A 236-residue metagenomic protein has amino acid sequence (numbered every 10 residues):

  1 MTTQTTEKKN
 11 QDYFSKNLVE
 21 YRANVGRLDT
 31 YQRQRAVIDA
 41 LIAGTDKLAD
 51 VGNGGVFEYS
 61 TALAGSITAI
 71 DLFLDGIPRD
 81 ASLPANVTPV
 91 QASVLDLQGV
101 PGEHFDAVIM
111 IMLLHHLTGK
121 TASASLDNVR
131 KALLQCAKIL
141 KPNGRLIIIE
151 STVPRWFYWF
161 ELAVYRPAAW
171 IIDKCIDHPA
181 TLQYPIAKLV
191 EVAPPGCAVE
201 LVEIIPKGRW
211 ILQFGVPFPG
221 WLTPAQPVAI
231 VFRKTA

Functional and structural regions predicted by a protein language model:
M1-V19: N-terminal, positively charged/glycine-rich alpha-helical extensions of SAM-dependent methyltransferases
R27-T45: Conserved alpha-helix/loop element of class I SAM-dependent methyltransferases that forms part of the SAM/SAH-binding
A49-L97: Class I SAM-dependent methyltransferase SAM/SAH-binding core
L95-V108: A short acidic, Gly/Pro-enriched loop at the edge of an enzyme's catalytic core that lines a small-molecule cofactor
A107-D127: A short SAM/SAH-binding and catalytic strip from SAM-dependent methyltransferases
L126-P142: A short glycine-rich, Lys/Arg-flanked "PGG" loop and its adjoining helix->strand segment in the class I
I148-G196, E200-L212: C-terminal alpha-helical "lid/dimerization" subdomain adjacent to the S-adenosyl-L-methionine
G196-C197, F214-A236: Core SAM-dependent methyltransferase catalytic element
